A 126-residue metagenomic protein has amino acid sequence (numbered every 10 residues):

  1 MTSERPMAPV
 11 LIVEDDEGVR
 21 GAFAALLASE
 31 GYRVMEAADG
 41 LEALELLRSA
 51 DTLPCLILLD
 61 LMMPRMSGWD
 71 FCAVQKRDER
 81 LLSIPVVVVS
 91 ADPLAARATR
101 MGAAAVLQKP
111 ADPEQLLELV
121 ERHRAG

Functional and structural regions predicted by a protein language model:
M1-L11, D112-G126: Non-catalytic signal-transmission and effector/linker regions of two-component phosphorelay proteins
E17-M35, H123: Two-component/phosphorelay signaling modules centered on CheY-like receiver
E36-L56, A98: Acidic, metal-coordinating helix/loop segments flanking the phosphotransfer/catalytic sites of two-component signaling
D60: Active-site residues of response regulator receiver
M63: Receiver (REC) domain active-site loop signature in two-component systems and cognate sites in sensor histidine kinases
K109: A Lys-centered signature of the CheY-like receiver
